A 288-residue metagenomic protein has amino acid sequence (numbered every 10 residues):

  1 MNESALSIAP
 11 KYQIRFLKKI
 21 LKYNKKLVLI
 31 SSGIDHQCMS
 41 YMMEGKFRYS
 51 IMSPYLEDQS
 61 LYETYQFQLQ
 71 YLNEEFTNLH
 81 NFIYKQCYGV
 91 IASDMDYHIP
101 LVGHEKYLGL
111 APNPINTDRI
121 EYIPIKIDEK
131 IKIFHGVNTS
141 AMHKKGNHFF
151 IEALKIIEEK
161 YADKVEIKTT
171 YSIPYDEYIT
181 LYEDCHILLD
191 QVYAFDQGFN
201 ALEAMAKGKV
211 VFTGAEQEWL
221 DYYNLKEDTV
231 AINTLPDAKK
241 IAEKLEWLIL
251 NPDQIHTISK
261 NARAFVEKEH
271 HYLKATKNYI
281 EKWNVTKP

Functional and structural regions predicted by a protein language model:
R15-K22, K26, M52-G89: Membrane-proximal helix-turn-helix segments that form the acceptor-binding/catalytic region of lipid-linked
L29-N73, S140, E216, Y223-L225: Acceptor-binding helix/loop patch of EC 2.4 sugar-transfer enzymes, predominantly nucleotide-sugar-dependent
C38-M39, F67-Y107, E152: A short, active-site helix/loop in glycosyltransferases that binds the activated sugar's phosphate group
G109-K145, I151: Conserved donor-binding/catalytic core segment of Leloir-type glycosyltransferases
E183-D196, K209: Acidic donor-binding loop of glycosyltransferase active sites
V210-Q217: Short hydrophobic beta-strand element within catalytic cores of glycosyltransferases and related nucleotide-activated
L220-L245: Change "using UDP/GDP/dTDP sugars" to "using nucleotide sugars
D253-N284: A charged, aromatic-enriched C-terminal amphipathic alpha-helix characteristic of glycosyltransferases across folds
